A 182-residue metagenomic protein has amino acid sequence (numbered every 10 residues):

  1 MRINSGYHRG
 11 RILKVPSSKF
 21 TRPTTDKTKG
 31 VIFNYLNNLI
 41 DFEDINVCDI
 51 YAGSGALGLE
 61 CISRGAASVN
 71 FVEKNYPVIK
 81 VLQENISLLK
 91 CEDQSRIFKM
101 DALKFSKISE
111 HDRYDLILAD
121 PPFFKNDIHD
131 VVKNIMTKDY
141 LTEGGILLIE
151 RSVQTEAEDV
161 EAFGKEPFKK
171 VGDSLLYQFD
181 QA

Functional and structural regions predicted by a protein language model:
M1-A182: Class I S-adenosyl-L-methionine-dependent methyltransferase catalytic core
